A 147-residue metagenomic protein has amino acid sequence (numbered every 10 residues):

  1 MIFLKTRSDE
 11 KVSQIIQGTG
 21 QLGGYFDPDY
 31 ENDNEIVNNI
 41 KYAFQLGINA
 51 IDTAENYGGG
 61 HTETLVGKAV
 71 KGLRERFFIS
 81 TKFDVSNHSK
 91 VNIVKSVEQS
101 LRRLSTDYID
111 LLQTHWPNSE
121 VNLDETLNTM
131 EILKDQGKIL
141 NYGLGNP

Functional and structural regions predicted by a protein language model:
M1-F77, D135: N-terminal binding-site loop/beta-alpha segment at the start of enzyme catalytic domains that lines or forms
S13-G18, I51-T53, I79-T81, I109-T114 (+1 more regions): Hydrophobic faces of well-ordered beta-strands that scaffold small-molecule active sites in alpha/beta enzyme cores
Q21-N34, T81-V91, H115-V121: Active-site mouth loops of central-metabolism enzymes
K41, N87-P147: Glycine/proline-rich, positively charged, aromatic-decorated active-site loop/lid region on the catalytic face
T53, T62, T81, T106 (+1 more regions): Ser/Thr-centric signal marking residues that sit in or immediately flank functional binding/regulatory motifs
